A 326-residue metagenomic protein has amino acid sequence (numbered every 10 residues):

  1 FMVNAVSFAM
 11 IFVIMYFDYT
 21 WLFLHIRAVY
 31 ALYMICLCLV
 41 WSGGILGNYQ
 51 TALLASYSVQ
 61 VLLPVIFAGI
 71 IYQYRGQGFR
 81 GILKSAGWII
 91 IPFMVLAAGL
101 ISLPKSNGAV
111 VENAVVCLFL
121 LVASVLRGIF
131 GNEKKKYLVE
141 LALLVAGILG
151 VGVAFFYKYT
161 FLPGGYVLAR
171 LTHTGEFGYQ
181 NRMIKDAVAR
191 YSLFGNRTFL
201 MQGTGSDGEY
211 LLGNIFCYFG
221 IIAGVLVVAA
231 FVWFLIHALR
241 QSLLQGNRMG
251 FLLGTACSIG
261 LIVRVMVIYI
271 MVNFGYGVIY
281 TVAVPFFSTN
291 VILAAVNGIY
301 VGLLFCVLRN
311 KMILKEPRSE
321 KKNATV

Functional and structural regions predicted by a protein language model:
M2-M10, F216-I236, N297: Hydrophobic alpha-helical transmembrane segments
I14-C36, G76-P92, K135-A142, L252-L253: Interfacial loop-to-transmembrane-helix boundary motif in multi-pass membrane proteins
Y16-F23, V40-L54, G69-F79: Transmembrane alpha-helix boundary signature
I35-Y57, Y159-T172, T198-L200, G275-V278: Membrane-interfacial helix-loop-helix modules of multi-pass inner-membrane proteins that assemble, modify, or transport
K84-I101, N107-Y159: Hydrophobic alpha-helical segments of polytopic membrane proteins
K134-V227: Hydrophobic, glycine- and aromatic-enriched re-entrant/interface helices and adjoining loop segments
Q241-Y280, V284-F287: Loop-to-helix entry and N-terminal half of a specific, functionally important transmembrane alpha helix in multi-pass
I268-V326: A juxtamembrane structural motif centered on a specific transmembrane helix
